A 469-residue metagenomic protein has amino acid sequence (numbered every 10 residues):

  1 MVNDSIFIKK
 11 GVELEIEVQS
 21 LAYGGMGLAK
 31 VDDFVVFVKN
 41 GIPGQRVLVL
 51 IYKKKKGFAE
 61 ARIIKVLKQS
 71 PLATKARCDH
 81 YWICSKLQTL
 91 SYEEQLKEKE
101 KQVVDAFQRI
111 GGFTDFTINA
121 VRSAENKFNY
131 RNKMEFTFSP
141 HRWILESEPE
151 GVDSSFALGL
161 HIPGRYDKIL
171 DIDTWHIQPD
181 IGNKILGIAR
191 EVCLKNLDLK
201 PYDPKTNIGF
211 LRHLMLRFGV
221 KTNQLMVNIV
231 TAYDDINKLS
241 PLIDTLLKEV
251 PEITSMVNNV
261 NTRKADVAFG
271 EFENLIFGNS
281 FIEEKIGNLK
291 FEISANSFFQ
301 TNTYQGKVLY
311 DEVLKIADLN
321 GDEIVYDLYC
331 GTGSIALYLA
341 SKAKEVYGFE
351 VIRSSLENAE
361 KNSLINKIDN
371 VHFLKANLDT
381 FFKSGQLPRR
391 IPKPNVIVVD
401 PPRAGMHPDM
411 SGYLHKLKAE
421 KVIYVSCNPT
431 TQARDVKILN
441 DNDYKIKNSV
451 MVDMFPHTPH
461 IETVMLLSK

Functional and structural regions predicted by a protein language model:
M1-H80, H372-F373: Terminal RNA-binding accessory module
N3-E17, Y23, D234-K469: Rossmann-like S-adenosyl-L-methionine
G27-D32, L158-I162, N228-V230: Short, acidic/hydrophobic/Gly-rich beta-strand patch recurrent on exposed beta strands that often constitutes part
I64-K75, W82-K200: Extended interfacial segments that mediate partner engagement and assembly in macromolecular machines
F128-N132, N223, P459-H460: A short, glycine/Asx- and small/polar-enriched loop/turn that sits immediately N-terminal to a beta-strand
D167-F210, Y233-V257: Internal alpha/beta scaffold segment
R217-G219: Structural signature of eukaryotic scaffold interfaces centered on beta-propeller domains
